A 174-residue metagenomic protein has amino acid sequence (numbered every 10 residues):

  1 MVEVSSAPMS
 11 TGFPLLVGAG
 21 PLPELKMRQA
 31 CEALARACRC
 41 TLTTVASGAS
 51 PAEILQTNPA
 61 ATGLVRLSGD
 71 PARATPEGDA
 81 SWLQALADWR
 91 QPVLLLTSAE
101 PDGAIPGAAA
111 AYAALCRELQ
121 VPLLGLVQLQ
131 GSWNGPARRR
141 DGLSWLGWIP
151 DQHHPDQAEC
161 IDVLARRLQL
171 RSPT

Functional and structural regions predicted by a protein language model:
M1-P59: Extended, compositionally biased accessory segments flanking or bridging domains
E3, L67-V163, R167: Conserved catalytic-core segment of NTP-binding enzymes
M9-G12, G63, Q91-V93: A short alpha-helix capping/helix-coil boundary motif
T44-S50, T57-G78: Switch II (G3) loop of P-loop NTPases
R167-T174: Charged phosphate-binding loop/patch that engages nucleotide di/tri-phosphates or the phosphate backbone of nucleic
